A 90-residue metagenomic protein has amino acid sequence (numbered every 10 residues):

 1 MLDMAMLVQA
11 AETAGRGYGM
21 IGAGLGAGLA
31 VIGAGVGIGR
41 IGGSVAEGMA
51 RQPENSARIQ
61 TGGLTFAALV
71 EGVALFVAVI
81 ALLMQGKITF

Functional and structural regions predicted by a protein language model:
M1-G17: Short, strongly hydrophobic alpha-helical membrane anchors
A14-G15, G22, G26, Q60 (+1 more regions): Alpha-helical membrane-interface segments at transmembrane helix boundaries
G17-R40: Short alpha-helical packing/oligomerization segments
G35-E54: Juxtamembrane helix-loop transition segments at the membrane interface in multi-pass membrane proteins
E54-T65: Membrane-interface alpha-helices at helix entry/exit sites of multi-pass transporters
T65-V77: Membrane-embedded alpha-helical segments of transport systems, primarily multispan ion/solute transporters
A81-F90: Juxtamembrane boundary at the C-terminal end of a transmembrane helix
